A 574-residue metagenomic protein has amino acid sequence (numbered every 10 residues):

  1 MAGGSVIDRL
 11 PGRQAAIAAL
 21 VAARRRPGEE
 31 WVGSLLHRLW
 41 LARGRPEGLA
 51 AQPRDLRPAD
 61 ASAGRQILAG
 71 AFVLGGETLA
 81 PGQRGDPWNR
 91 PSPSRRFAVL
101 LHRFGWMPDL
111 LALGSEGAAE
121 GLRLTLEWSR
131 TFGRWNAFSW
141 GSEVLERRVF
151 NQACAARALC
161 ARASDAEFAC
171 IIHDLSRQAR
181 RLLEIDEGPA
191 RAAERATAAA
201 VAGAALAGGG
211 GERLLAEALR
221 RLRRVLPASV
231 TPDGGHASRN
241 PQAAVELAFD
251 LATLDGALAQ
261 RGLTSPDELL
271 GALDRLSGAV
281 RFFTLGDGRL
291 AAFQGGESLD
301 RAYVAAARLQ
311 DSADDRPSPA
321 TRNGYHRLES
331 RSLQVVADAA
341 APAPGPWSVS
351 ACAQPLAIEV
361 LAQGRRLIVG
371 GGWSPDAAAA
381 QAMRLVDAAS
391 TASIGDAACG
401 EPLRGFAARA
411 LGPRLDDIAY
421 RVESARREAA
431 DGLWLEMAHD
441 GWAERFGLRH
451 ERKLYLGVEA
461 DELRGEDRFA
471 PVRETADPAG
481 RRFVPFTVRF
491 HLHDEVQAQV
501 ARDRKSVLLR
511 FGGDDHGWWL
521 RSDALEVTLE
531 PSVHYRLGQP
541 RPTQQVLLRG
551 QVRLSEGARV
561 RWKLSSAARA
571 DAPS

Functional and structural regions predicted by a protein language model:
M1-G82: Extreme N-terminal leader/anchor segments
A2-V6, E146, Q381-S574: CBM-like, beta-strand-rich accessory domains located in the C-terminal region of large, secreted polysaccharide-active
L39-R65, T78-A112, R191-A204: Long, acidic, intrinsically disordered low-complexity segments
G75, E329-L333, Q363, G395 (+2 more regions): Short strand-coil-strand connectors
S94-L273: Aromatic-lined, polymer-binding surfaces characteristic of secreted/periplasmic polysaccharide-degrading enzymes
H102, G324, L356, A388 (+1 more regions): Residues that flank catalytic or metal-binding motifs in active/ligand-binding sites
A200, T231-W373: Carbohydrate-active enzyme catalytic cores, enriched for enzymes that act on polyanionic acidic polysaccharides
V336-Y420: Catalytic core of carbohydrate-active enzymes
